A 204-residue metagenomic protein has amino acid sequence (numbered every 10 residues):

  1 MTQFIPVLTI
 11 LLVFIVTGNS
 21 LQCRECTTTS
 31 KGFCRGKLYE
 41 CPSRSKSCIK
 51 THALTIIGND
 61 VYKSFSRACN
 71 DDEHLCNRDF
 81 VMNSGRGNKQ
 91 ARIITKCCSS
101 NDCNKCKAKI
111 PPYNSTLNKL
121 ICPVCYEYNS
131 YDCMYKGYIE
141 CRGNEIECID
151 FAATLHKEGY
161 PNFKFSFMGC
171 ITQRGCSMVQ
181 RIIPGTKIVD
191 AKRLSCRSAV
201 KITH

Functional and structural regions predicted by a protein language model:
T2-H204: Disulfide-rich, cysteine-dense mature extracellular segments of secreted or cell-surface proteins
